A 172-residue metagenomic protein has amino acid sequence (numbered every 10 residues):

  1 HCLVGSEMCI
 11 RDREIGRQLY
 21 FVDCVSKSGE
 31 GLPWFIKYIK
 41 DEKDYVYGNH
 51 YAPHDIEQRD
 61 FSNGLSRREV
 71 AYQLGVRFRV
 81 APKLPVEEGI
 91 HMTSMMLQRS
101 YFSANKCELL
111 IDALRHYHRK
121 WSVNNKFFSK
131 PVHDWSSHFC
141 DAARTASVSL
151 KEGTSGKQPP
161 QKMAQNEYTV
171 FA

Functional and structural regions predicted by a protein language model:
H1-I10: Single conserved hydrophobic/aromatic residue that forms the stacking wall/gate of nucleotide- or nucleobase-binding
S6, G48, C140: Residue-level detector of short, conserved catalytic/binding motifs and their immediate flanks
I15-P131, G153-K157, Q165, T169-A172: Mg2+-dependent endonuclease catalytic cores in nucleic-acid-processing enzymes, primarily RNase H-like
D134-T154: Acidic, Mg2+-coordinating catalytic module of metal-dependent nucleases/exonucleases that use a two-metal-ion mechanism
